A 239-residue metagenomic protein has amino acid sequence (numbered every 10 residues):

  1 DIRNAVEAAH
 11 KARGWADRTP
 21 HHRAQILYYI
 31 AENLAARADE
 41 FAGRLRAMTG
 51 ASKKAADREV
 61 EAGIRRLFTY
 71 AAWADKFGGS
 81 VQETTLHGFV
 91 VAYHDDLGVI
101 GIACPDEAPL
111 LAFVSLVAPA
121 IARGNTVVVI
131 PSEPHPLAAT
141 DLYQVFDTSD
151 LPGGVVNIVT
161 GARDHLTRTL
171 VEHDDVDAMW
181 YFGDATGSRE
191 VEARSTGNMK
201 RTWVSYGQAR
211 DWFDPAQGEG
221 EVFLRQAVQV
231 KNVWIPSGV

Functional and structural regions predicted by a protein language model:
D1-F89: N-terminal Rossmann-like NAD(P)+-binding subdomain of aldehyde/semialdehyde dehydrogenases
R65-S80, V91, D174, W180-V239: C-terminal segments
A72, F77-S149: Conserved small-residue-rich beta-alpha loop and adjacent elements that most often cradle the phosphate/pyrophosphate
A118-I121, T169, R194: Hydrophobic/aromatic ligand-binding patch that stacks against planar heteroaromatic rings of cofactors or nucleotides
R123-V128, S149-G154, V171-A178: Short, surface-exposed connector motifs at secondary-structure boundaries
G153, T160, Y206: Short loop/edge segments at beta-strand edges and connector loops that shape dinucleotide/nucleotide cofactor-binding
T160-F182: A charged, well-structured terminal subsegment
